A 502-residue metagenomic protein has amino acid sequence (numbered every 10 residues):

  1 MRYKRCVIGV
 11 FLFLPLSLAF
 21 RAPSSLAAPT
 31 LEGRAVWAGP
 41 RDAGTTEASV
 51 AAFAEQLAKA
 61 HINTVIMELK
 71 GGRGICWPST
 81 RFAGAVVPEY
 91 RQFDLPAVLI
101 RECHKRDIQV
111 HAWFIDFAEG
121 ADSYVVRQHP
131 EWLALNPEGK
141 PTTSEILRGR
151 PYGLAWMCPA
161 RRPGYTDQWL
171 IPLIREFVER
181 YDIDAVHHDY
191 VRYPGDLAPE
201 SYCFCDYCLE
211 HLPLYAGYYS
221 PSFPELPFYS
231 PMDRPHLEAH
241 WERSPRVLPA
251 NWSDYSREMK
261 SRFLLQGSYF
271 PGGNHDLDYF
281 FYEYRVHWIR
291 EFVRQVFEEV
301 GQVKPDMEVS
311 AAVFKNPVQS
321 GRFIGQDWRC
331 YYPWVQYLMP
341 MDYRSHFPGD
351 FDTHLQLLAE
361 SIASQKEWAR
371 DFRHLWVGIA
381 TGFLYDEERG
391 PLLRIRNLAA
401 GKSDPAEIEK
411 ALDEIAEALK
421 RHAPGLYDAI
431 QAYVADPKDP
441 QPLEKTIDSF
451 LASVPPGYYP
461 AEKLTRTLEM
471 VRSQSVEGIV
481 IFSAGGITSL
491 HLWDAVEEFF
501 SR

Functional and structural regions predicted by a protein language model:
G9-R21: Bacterial N-terminal signal peptides
A28-S49: Boundary/entry segment of secreted carbohydrate-active catalytic domains
L31-G33, A43, A112-Y181, L412-E462: Active-site-adjacent "subsite" loops/lids of carbohydrate-active enzymes
G44-A58, T166-E176, Q319-Y331, P460-M470: Short, acidic/polar
S49-G74, R180-Y181, Y331, V335-L338 (+1 more regions): Catalytic domains of carbohydrate-active enzymes, especially glycoside hydrolases
G71-I115, F281-V303, L355: Aromatic-lined substrate-binding rim segments of carbohydrate-active enzymes
K140-A311, K315-W334, M341-D352, A406 (+1 more regions): Polysaccharide-binding and catalytic clefts of secreted carbohydrate-active enzymes
V335-H354, L358, D371-R502: Substrate-binding cleft of secreted/luminal carbohydrate-active enzymes
